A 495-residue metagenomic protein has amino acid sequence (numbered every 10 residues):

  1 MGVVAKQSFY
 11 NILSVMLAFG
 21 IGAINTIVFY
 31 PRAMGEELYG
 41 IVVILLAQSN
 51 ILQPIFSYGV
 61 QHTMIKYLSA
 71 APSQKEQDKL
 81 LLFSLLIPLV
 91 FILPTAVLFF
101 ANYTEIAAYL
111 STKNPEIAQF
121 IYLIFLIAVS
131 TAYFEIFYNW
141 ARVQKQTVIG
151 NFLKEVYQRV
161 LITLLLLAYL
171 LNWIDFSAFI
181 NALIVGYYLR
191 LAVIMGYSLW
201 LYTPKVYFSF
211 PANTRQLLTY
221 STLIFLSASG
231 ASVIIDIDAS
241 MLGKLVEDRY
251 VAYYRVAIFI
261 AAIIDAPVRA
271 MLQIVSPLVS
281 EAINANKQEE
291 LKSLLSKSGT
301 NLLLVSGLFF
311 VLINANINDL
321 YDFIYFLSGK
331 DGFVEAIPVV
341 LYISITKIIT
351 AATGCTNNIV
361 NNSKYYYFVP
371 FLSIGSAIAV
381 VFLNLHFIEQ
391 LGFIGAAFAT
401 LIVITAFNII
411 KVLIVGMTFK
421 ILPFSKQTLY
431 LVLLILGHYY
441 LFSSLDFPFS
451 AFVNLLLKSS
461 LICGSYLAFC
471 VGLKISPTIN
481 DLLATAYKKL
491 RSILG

Functional and structural regions predicted by a protein language model:
M1-V4, E116, F176-A182, A192-I235 (+5 more regions): Interhelical loop/hinge segments that connect adjacent transmembrane helices in multipass membrane
V3-H62, F91-A96, F100, I127 (+1 more regions): Signature of the first transmembrane helix
Q7-A23, A182-R190, I194-S198, P211-E281 (+5 more regions): Transmembrane helical elements of multi-pass membrane transporters/channels
F56-P72, V143, A257, A261-G299 (+2 more regions): Helix-loop junctions and terminal segments of transmembrane helices in multi-pass membrane transport/translocation
Y103-I124, I313-K347: Interfacial segments at transmembrane-helix termini and the short loops linking adjacent helices
S130-V156, L341-G375, V415-M417: Membrane-interface junctions at transmembrane-helix termini in multi-pass inner-membrane proteins
L153-W200, I374-A379, F393-I414, G437 (+1 more regions): Hydrophobic alpha-helical transmembrane segments
S443-G495: Membrane-proximal transmembrane or re-entrant/amphipathic helices at the cytosolic face
